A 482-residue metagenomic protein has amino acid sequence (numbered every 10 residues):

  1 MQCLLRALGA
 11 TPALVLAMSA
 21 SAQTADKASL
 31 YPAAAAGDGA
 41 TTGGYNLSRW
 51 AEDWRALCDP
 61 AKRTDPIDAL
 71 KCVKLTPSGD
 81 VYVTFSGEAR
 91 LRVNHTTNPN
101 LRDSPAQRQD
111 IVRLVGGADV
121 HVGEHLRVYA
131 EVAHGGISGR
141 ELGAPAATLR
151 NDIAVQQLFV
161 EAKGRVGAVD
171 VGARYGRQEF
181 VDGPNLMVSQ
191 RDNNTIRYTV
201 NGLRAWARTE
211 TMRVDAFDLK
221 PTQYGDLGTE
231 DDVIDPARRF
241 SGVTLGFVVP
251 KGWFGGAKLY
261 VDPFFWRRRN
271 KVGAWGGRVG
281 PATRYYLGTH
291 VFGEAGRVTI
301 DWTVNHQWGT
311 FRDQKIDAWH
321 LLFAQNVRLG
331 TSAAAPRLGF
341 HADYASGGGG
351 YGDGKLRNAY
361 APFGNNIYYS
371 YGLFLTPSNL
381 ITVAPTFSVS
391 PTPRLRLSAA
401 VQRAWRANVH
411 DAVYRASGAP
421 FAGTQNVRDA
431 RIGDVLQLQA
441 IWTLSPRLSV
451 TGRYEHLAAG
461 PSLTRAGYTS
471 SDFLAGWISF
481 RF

Functional and structural regions predicted by a protein language model:
Q2-L5, L14, A20-A106, G123 (+4 more regions): N-terminal periplasmic/intermembrane-space "pro-region" immediately following the signal or transit peptide
A36-W54, P60-T64, G277, T303 (+1 more regions): Extracellular/periplasmic loop regions
C58, H95-V112, H121-A168, L186-S189 (+6 more regions): Surface-exposed loop and membrane-interface regions of Gram-negative outer-membrane beta-barrel proteins
F85-G87, A130, A173-Y175, A205 (+9 more regions): Membrane-embedded beta-strand positions of outer-membrane beta-barrel proteins
G87, L114-V120, Q157-A162, L203-A207 (+8 more regions): Residues on the lipid-exposed face of transmembrane beta-strands in outer-membrane beta-barrel proteins
E88-R92, A133-G135, G176-F180, L219-P221 (+8 more regions): Outer-membrane beta-barrel pore domains and translocons
V166-V171, M187-G352, H410, G423-V427 (+2 more regions): Signature for the C-terminal beta-barrel architecture of outer-membrane proteins
L444-W477, R481: Predominantly the C-terminal beta-signal and adjacent terminal strand-loop region of outer-membrane beta-barrel
